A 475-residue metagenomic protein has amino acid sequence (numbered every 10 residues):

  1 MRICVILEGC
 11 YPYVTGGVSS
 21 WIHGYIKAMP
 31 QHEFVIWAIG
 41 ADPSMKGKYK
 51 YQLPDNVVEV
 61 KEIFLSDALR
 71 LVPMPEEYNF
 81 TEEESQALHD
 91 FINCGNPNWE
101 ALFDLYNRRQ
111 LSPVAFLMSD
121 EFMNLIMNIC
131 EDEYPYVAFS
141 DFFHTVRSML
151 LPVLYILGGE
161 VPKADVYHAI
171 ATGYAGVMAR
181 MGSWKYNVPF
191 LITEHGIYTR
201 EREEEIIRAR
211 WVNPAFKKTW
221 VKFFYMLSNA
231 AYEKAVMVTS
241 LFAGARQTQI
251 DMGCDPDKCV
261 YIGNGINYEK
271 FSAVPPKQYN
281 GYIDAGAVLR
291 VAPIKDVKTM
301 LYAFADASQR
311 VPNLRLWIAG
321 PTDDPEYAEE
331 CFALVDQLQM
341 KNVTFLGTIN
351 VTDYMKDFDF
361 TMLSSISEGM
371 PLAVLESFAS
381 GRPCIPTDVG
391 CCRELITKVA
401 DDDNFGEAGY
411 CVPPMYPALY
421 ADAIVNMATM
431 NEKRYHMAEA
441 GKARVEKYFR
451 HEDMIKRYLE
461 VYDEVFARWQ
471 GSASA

Functional and structural regions predicted by a protein language model:
G244, G265: Carbohydrate-associated surface elements
P275-D306, W317: Conserved donor-binding/catalytic core segment of Leloir-type glycosyltransferases
R315-E329: Glycosyltransferase donor-sugar binding loop
A328-T348: Nucleotide-activated donor-binding/catalytic signature segment of Leloir-type glycosyltransferases, i.e., the conserved
I366: Aromatic "clamp/platform" in nucleotide-sugar-dependent glycosyltransferases that forms part of the donor/acceptor
P383-P386, G390-T397: Short hydrophobic beta-strand element within catalytic cores of glycosyltransferases and related nucleotide-activated
K398-P417, N426-N431: Conserved acidic donor-binding segment of nucleotide-sugar-dependent glycosyltransferases
T429-E464: A charged, aromatic-enriched C-terminal amphipathic alpha-helix characteristic of glycosyltransferases across folds
